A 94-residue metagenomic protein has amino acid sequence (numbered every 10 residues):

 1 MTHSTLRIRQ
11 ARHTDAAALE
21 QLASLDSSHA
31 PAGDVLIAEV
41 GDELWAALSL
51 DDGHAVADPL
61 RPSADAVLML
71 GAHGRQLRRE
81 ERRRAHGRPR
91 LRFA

Functional and structural regions predicted by a protein language model:
M1-H29, R84: Short amphipathic alpha-helix that is part of the acyltransferase structural core
T2, V40, R90-F93: Amphipathic alpha-helical "stalk" segments
T14-A17, E43-A46, D51-D52: Soluble, non-transmembrane catalytic domains of enzymes that act on hydrophobic metabolites at membranes
S24-V35, A55-P62: N-terminal low-complexity, charged segments
D26-P31, E39, H73-R79: Charged, low-complexity, helix-prone segments enriched in Lys/Glu/Asp/Gln
D34-A46: Conserved beta-hairpin
L50-A94: Acyl-donor binding region in acyl/amide transferases
